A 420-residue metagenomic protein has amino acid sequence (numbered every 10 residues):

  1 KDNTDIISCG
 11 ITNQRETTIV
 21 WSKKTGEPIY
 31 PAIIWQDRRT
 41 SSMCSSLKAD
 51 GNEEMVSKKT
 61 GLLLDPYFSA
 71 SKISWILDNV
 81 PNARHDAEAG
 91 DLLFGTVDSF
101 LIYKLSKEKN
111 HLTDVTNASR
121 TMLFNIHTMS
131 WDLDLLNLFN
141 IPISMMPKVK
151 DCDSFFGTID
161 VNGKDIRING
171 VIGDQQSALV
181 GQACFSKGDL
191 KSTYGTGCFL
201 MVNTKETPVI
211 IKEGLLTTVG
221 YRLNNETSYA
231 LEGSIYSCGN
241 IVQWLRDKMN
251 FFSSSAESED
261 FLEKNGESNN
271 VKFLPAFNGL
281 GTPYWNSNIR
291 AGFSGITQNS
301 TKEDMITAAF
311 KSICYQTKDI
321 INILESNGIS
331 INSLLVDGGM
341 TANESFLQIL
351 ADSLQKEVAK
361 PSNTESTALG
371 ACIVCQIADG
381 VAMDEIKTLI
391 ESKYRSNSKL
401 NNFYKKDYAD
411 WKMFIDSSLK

Functional and structural regions predicted by a protein language model:
K1-I34, L63-S69, I102-N125, K150 (+1 more regions): Short beta-strand-loop/turn "lid" adjacent to the catalytic site in phosphate-handling enzymes
K1-I7, V80-A87, K104, L133-I143 (+1 more regions): Phosphate/pyrophosphate-binding loops at sites that engage ATP/ADP/AMP, CoA/4′-phosphopantetheine, polyphosphate
I7-D50, N82-R84, N110, T204-K420: Glycine/Thr-rich phosphate-binding loops that ligate phosphate moieties of nucleotide and other phosphorylated ligands
I7-Q14, I33-Q36, T60-F68, A89-V97 (+7 more regions): Active-site nucleophile and cofactor-binding loops and adjacent substrate-binding regions of central metabolic enzymes
Q36-S46, F68, F124-W131, K150-G157 (+1 more regions): A structural motif shared across PLP-dependent enzymes of the aminotransferase-like
S45, E54, S74, S99 (+4 more regions): Active-site phosphate/pyrophosphate- and oxyanion-stabilizing loops and adjacent acidic/basic residues in soluble
K48, S57, G61-D78: Active-site neighborhood for divalent-cation/phosphate handling
N110, T116-E226, A230, Y236-N240 (+5 more regions): ATP-dependent carbohydrate kinase catalytic cores
